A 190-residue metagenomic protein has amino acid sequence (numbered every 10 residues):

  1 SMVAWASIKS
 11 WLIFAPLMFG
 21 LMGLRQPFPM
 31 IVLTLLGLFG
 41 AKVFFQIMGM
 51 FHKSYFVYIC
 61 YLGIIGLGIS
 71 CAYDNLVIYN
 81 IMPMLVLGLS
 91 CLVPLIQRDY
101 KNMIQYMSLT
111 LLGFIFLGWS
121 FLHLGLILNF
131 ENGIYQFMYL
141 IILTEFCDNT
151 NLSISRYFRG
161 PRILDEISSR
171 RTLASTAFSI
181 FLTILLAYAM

Functional and structural regions predicted by a protein language model:
S1-M190: Membrane-embedded alpha-helical bundles of polytopic integral membrane proteins
